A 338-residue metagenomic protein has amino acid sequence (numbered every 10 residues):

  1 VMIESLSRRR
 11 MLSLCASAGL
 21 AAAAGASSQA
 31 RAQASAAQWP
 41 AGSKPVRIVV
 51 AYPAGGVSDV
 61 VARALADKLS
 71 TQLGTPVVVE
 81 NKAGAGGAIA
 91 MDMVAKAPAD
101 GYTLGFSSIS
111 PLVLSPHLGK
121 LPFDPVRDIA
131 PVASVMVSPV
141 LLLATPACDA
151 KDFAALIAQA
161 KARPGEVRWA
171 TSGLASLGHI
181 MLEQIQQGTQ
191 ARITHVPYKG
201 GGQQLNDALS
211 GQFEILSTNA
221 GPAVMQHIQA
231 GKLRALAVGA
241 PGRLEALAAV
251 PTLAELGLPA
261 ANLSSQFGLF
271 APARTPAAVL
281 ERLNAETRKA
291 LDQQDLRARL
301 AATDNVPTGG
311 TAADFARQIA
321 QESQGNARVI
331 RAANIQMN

Functional and structural regions predicted by a protein language model:
M2-G19: N-terminal secretory signal peptides and thylakoid transit peptides that target proteins across membranes
A23-S27: N-terminal signal peptide c-region/cleavage motif recognized by signal peptidases
R31-D128, E166, L174, Q190-N219 (+2 more regions): N-terminal (or domain-start) structured segment
S35-Q38, D128-V132, A254-A260: Short beta-strand/turn micro-motifs at beta-sheet edges
A41-P45, Q229, E255, A277-N338: An extracytoplasmic/periplasmic, membrane-proximal ligand-sensing/linker region
K96-Y102, I109, P116-Q203, L253 (+1 more regions): Hinge/capping helix and adjacent helix->loop/strand transition within the periplasmic-binding protein
V137, A223-D292, Q324: C-terminal lobe and pocket-closing loops of periplasmic/extracytoplasmic Venus-flytrap solute-binding proteins
E166-L174, G178-V250: Ligand-binding pocket segment of bilobal, Venus flytrap-like solute-binding proteins
